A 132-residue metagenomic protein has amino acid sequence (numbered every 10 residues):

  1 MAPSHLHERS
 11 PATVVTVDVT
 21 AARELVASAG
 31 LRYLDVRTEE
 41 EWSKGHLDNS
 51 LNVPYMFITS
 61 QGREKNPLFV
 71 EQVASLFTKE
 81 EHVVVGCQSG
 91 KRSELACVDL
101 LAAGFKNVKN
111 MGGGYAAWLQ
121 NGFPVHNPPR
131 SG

Functional and structural regions predicted by a protein language model:
M1-L31, E39-V84, K91-G132: Rhodanese-like catalytic fold shared by cysteine-dependent sulfurtransferases and DSP/PTP-type phosphatases
D35: Conserved P-loop
